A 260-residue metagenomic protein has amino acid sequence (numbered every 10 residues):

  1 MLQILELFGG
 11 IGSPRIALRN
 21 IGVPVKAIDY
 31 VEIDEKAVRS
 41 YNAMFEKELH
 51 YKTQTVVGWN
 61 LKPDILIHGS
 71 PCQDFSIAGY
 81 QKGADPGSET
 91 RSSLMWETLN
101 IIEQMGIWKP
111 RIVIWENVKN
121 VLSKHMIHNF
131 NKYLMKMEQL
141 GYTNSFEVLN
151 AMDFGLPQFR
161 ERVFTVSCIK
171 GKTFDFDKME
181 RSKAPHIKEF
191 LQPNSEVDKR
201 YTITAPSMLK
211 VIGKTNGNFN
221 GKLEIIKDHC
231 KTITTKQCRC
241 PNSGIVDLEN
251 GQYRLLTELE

Functional and structural regions predicted by a protein language model:
M1-I4: Extreme N-terminal starter segment of soluble prokaryotic enzymes
L7-I11: Class I SAM-dependent methyltransferase "Motif I" SAM/SAH-binding loop
A17-V25, M44: A short, Lys/Arg-enriched amphipathic alpha-helix followed by its capping loop at the start of a domain
D29-I33, E116-N117: Conserved acidic E/D residue at the C-terminus of a beta-strand in Rossmann-like folds
E35-R39: Short alpha-helix immediately C-terminal to the canonical SAM-binding loop
E46-Q54: Conserved SAM-binding strand-loop segment of SAM-dependent methyltransferases
G58-P63, F75-C240, N250-Y253: Class I S-adenosyl-L-methionine
